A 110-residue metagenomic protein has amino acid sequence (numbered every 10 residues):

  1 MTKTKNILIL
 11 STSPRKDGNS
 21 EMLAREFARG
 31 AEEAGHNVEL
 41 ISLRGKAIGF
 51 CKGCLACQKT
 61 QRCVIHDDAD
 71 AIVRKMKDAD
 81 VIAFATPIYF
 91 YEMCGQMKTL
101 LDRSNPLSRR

Functional and structural regions predicted by a protein language model:
T2-A34: N-terminal beta1-alpha1 ligand-phosphate binding loop
M22-R25, C54-A56, Q96-L101: Short, glycine/charged-enriched secondary-structure capping and boundary segments
E32-H36, P106-R109: Generic secondary-structure signature for well-ordered alpha-helical cores
H36, S42-R62: N-terminal beta-loop-helix "entrance" segment that forms/cooperates in small-molecule cofactor or anionic ligand
V64-R110: Helix-loop-strand module that forms the ligand-binding subsite of alpha/beta enzymes
